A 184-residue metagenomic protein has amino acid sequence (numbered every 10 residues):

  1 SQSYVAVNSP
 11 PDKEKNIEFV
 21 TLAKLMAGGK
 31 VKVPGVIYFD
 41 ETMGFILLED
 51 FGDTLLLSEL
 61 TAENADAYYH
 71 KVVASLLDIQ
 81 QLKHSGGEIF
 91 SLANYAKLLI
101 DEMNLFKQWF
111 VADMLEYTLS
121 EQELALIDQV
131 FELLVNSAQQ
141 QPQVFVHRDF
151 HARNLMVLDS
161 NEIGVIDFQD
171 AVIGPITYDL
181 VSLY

Functional and structural regions predicted by a protein language model:
Q2-D101, Q139: ATP-binding pocket architecture of kinase catalytic cores
G52-D53, A152, D170-V172: Short, glycine/acidic-enriched loop or turn micro-motifs at the edges of active sites
V72, L99, R148, I173-I176: Active-site-proximal structural scaffolding
V73-L76, I127, F131, Y184: Hydrophobic alpha-helical core bundles mediating ligand binding, dimerization, or RNAP-core interactions
H84-A93, K97-L98, E102-F145, S160: An alpha-helical support segment within catalytic cores of ATP-dependent transferases
N104, Q108, V144-F145, V157-Y184: Active-site Asp-x-Gly
D149, R153-M156: Catalytic-loop signature of eukaryotic-like protein kinases
